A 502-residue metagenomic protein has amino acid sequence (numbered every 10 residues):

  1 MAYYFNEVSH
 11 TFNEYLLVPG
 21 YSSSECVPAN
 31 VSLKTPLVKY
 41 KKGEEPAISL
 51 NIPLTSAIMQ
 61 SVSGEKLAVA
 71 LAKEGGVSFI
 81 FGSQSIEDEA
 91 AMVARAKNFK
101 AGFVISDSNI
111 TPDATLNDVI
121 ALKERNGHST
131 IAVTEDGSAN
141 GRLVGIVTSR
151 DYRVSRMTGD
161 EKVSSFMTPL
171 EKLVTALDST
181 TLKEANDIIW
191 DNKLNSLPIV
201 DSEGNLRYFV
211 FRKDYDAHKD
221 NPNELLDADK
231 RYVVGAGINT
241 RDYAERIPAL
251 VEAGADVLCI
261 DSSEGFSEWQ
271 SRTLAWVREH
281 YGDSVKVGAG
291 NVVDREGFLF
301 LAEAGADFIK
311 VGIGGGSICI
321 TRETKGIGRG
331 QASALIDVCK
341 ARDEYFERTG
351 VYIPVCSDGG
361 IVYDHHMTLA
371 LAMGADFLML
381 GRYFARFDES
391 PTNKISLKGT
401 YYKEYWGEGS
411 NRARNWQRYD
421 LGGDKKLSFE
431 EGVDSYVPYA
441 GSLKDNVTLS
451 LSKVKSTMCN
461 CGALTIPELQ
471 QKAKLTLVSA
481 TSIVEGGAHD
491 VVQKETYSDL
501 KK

Functional and structural regions predicted by a protein language model:
M1-Y21, S108-T111, A176-L177, K183-D187 (+3 more regions): Alpha/beta catalytic cores of nucleotide-metabolism and tRNA/nucleoside-modifying enzymes
V27-L50, A57-M59, D88-H128, V133-D136 (+5 more regions): Bateman/CBS regulatory modules and CBS-like beta-alpha motifs in cytosolic regions of diverse proteins
E45-A47, A72, K97, I120-E124 (+7 more regions): Surface-exposed amphipathic alpha-helices with a cationic face
A47-S56, G102-D107, D227-A236, R278-V293 (+2 more regions): Short beta-strand/loop segments at the ligand-binding rim of alpha/beta enzyme cores
K66-V69, Y243-A253, V287, V293-V311 (+1 more regions): Catalytic cores of alpha/beta
K73-D88, A255-S267, D307-K325, I361-I395: Glycine-rich phosphate-binding active-site loops on the catalytic face of alpha/beta enzymes
F79-Q84, S108-I110, T130-A132, T175-A176 (+6 more regions): Catalytic beta/alpha-barrel core
Q84-A94, N140, S155-D160, N205-L225 (+5 more regions): Active-site-adjacent beta->alpha loops and helix N-cap segments on the catalytic face of soluble alpha/beta enzymes
